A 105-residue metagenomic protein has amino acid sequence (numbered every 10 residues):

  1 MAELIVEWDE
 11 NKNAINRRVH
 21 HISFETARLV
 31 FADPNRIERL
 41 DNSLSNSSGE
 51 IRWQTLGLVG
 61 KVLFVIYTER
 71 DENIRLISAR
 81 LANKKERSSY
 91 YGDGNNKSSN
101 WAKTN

Functional and structural regions predicted by a protein language model:
M1-N105: Ribonuclease/tRNase effector modules and their secretory precursors
